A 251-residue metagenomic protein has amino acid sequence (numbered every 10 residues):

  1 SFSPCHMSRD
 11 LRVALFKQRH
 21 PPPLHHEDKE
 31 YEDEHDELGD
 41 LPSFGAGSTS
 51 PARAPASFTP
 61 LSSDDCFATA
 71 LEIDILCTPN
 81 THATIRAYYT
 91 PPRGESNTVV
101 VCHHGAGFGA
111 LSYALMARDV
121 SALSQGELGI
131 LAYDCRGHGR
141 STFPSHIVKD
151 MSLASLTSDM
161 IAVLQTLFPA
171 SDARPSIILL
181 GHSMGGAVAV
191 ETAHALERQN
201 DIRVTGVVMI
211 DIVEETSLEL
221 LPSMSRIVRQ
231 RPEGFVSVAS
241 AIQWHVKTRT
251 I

Functional and structural regions predicted by a protein language model:
F2-I75, Y88: An N-terminal hydrophobic leader/cap segment in hydrolases
D10, V228, A239-I251: Alpha/beta-hydrolase
S63-F67, I73-T81, P91-G94, A132-L180 (+1 more regions): Active-site loop/oxyanion-hole signature of alpha/beta-hydrolase fold enzymes
A83-F143: Conserved HGGG/HGGXW glycine-rich cap/lid loop of the alpha/beta-hydrolase fold
T98-V99, S176-I178, G206: Structural motif
E127, R174, I202-V204: Core-facing hydrophobic residues within beta-strands of well-ordered domains
G181-G185, A189: Gly/Ala-rich beta-loop-alpha elbow adjacent to hydrolase catalytic centers
V190-H194, R198-A239: Flexible "cap/lid" loop of the alpha/beta hydrolase fold
